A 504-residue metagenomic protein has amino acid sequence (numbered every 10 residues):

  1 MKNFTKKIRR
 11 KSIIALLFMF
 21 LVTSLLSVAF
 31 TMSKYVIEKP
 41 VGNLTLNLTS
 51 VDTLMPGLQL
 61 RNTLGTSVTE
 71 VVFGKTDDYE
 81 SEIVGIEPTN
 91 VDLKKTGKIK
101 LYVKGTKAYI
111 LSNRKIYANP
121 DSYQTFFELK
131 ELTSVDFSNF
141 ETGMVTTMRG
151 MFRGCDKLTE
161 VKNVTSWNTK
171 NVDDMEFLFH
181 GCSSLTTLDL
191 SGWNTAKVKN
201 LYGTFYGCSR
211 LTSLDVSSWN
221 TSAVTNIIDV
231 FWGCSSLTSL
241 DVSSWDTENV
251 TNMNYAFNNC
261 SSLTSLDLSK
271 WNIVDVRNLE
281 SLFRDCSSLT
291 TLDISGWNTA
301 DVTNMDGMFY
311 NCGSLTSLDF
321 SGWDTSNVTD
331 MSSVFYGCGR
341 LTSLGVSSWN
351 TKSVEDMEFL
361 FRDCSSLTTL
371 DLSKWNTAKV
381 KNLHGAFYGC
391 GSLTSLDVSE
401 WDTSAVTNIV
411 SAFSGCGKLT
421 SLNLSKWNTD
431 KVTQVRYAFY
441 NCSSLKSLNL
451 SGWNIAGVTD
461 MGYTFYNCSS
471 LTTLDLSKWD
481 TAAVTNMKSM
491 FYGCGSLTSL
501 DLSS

Functional and structural regions predicted by a protein language model:
M1-K39: Gram-positive cell-envelope targeting signals
L25, T31-S504: Negatively charged
